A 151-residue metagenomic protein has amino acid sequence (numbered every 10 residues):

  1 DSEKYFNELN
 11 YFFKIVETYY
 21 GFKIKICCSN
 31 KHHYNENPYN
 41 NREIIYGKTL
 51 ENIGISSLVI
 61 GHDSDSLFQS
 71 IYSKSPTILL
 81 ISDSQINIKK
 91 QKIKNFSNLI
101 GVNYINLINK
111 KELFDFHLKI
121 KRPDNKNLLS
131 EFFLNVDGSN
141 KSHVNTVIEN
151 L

Functional and structural regions predicted by a protein language model:
D1, K126, N150: A nucleotide-sugar donor-handling region in carbohydrate enzymes
D1-E36: Conserved catalytic-core segment of nucleotide-activated headgroup transferases in glycan assembly
K4-Y11, E112, S139, H143: Soluble or luminal CAZymes and related metallo-dependent hydrolases
N10-T18, G54, L118, E149: Surface-exposed alpha-helical segments enriched in charged/polar residues
Y19-Y20, I120, V136, L151: Short, flexible helical or helix-coil boundary motifs
K25-S73: Donor nucleotide-activated moiety binding/catalytic core segment of transferases that use nucleotide-activated donors
Y34-N41, D65-V136: Catalytic binding pocket for nucleotide-activated donors in carbohydrate/polymer assembly enzymes
L134-L151: C-terminal alpha-helical cap of glycosyltransferases
